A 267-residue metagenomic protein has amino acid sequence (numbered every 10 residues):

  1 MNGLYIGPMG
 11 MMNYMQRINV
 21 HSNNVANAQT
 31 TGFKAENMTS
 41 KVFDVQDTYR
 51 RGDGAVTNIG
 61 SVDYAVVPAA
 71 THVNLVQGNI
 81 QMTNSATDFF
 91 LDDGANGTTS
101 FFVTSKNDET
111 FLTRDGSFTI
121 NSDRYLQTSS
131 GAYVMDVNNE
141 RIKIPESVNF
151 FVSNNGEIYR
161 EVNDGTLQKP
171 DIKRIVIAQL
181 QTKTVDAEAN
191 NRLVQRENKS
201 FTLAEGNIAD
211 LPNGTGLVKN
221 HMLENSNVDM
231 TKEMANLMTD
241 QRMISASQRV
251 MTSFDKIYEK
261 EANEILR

Functional and structural regions predicted by a protein language model:
M1-R267: Amphipathic alpha-helical polymerization modules
